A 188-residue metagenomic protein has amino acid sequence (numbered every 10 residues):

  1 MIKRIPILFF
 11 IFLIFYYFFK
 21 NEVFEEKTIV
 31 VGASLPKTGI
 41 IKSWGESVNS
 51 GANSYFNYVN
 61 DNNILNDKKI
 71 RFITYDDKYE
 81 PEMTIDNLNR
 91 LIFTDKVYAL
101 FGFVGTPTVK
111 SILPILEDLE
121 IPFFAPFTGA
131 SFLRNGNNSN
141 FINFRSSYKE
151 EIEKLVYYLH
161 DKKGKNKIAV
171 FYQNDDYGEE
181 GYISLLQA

Functional and structural regions predicted by a protein language model:
M1-K3: N-terminal hydrophobic targeting signals that begin at the initiator methionine
I5-Y17: Hydrophobic membrane-insertion alpha-helices, especially the h-region of bacterial N-terminal signal peptides
F19-A33, N63-K69, H160-N166: Immediate post-signal peptide segment of exported/extracytoplasmic ligand-binding proteins
E26-V48, F103, K167-F171: Short beta-strand segments enriched in small/hydrophobic residues
L35, T74-D77, Y172-Q173: Short glycine-centered, acidic/aromatic-flanked micro-motifs in structured strand/loop junctions that mark active-site
S43-L65, I183-A188: Short, polar/charged alpha-helical segment
W44-S50, I64-F132: Beta-alpha junction/loop-to-helix N-cap segments that form part of ligand/metal-binding clefts
V97-A188: Extracytoplasmic ligand/sensor domains, especially the bilobed periplasmic-binding protein
